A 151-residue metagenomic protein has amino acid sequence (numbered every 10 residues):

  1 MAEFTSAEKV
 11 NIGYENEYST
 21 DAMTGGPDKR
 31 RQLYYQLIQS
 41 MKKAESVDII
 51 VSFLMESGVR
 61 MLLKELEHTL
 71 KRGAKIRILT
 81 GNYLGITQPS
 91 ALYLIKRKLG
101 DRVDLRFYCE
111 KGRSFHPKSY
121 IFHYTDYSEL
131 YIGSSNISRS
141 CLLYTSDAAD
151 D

Functional and structural regions predicted by a protein language model:
M1-D147: PLD/PLD-like phosphodiesterase catalytic module centered on the HKD motif
